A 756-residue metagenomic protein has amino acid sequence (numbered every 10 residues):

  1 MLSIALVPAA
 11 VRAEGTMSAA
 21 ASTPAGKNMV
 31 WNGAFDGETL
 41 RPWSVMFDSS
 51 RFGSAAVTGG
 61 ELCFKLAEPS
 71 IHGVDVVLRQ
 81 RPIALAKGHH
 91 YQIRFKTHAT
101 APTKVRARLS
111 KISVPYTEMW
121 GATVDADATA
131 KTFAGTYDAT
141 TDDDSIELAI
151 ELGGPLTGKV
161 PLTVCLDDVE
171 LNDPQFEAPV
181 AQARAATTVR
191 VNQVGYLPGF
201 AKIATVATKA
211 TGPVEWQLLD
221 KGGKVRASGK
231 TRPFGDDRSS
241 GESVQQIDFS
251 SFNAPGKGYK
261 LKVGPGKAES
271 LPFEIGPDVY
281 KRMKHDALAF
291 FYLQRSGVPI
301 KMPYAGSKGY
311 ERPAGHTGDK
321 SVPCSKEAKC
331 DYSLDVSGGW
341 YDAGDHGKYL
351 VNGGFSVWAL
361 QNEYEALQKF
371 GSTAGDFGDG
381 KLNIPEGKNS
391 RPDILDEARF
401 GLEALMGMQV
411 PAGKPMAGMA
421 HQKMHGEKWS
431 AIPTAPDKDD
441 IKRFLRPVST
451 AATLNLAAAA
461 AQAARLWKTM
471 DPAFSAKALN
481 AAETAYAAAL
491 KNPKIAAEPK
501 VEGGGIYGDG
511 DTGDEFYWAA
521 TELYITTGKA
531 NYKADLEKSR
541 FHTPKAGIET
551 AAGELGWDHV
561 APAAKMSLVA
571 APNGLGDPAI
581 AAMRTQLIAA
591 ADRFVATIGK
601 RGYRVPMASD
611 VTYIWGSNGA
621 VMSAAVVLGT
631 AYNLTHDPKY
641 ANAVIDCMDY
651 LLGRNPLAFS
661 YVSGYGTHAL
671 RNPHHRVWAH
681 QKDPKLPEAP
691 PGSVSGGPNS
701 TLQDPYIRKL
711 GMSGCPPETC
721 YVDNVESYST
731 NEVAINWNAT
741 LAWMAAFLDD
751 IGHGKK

Functional and structural regions predicted by a protein language model:
M1-A5: Bacterial N-terminal signal peptides
A9-R12: Sec/Tat signal peptide C-region and signal peptidase I cleavage site
E14-V180: Extracellular and organelle-lumenal recognition/adhesion modules and their flexible linkers in secreted
A20, N172-A210, F273-K301: Non-catalytic, glycine-rich low-complexity segments
Q80, G121-A122, V263-I275: Short Trp-Ser/Thr-centered turn/loop motifs at beta-strand boundaries
Q193-K267, A289-W358, N362-E363, K388-R391 (+6 more regions): Aromatic (Trp/Tyr) and acidic
G380-S390: Acidic, glycine-anchored loop motifs typical of Ca2+
P392-M416: Carboxylate/His-rich catalytic cores and anion/metal-binding grooves
